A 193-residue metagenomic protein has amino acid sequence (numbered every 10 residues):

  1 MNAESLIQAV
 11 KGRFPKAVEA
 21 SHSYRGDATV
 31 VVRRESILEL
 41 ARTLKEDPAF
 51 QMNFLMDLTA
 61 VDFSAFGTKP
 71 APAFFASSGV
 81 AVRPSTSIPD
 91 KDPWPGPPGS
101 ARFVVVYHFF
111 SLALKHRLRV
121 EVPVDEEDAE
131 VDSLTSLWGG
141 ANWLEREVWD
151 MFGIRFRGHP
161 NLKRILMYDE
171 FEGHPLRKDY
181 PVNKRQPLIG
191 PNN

Functional and structural regions predicted by a protein language model:
M1-N193: Terminal low-complexity/charged segments
